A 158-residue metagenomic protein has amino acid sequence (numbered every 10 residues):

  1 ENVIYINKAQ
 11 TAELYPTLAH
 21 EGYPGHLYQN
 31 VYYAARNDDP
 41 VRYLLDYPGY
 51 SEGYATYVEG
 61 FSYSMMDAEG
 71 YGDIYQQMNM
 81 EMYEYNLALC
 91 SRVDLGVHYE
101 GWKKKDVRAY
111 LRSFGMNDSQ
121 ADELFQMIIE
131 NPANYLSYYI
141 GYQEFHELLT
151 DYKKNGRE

Functional and structural regions predicted by a protein language model:
E1-E158: Long, His/Glu/Asp-enriched segments that create or flank divalent metal/ion-associated functional microenvironments
